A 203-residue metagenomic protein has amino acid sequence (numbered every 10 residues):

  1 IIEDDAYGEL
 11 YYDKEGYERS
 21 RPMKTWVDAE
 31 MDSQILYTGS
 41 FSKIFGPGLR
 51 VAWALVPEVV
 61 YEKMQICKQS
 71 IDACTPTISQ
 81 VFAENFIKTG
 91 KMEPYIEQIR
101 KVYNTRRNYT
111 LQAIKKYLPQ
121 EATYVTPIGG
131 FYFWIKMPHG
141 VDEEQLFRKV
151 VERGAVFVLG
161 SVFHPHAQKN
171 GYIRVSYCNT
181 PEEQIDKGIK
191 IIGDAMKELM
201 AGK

Functional and structural regions predicted by a protein language model:
I1-K203: PLP-dependent class I/II
